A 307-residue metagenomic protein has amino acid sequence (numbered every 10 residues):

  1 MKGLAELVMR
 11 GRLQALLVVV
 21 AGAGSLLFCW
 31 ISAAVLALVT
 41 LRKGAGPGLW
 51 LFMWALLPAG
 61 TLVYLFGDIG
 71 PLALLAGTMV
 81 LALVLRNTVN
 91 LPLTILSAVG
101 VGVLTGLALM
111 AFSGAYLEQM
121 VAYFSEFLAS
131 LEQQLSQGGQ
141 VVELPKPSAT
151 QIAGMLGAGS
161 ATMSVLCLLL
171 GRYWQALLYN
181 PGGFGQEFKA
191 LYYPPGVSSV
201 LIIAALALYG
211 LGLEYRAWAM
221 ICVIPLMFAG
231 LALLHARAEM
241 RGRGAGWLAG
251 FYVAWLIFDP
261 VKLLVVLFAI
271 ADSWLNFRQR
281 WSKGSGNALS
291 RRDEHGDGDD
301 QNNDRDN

Functional and structural regions predicted by a protein language model:
M1-W54: Hydrophobic transmembrane alpha-helices
I31-V39, P71-M79, R216-M227, K262-S273: Hydrophobic core segments of alpha-helical transmembrane domains in multi-pass membrane proteins
W50-A59, L96-V103, M220-I224, A245-W255: Central hydrophobic cores of alpha-helical transmembrane segments in multi-pass integral membrane proteins
A59, V63-Y64, P71-S113: Short helix-perturbing small/polar motifs within transmembrane alpha-helices
L107-M155: Membrane-interface interhelical loops and short interface/amphipathic helices in multi-pass inner-membrane
L156-N180: Transmembrane alpha-helical segments in integral membrane proteins
N180-A232: Small-residue-rich helix-loop
M220-N307: Long, positively charged, glycine-interspersed low-complexity recognition regions
